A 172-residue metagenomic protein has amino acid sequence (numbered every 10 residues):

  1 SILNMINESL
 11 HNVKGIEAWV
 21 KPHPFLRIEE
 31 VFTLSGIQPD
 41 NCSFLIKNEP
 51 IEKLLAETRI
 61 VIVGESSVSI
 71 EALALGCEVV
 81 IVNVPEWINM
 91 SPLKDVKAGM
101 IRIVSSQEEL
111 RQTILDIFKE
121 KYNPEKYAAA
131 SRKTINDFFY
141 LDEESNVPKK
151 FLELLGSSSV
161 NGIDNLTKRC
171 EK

Functional and structural regions predicted by a protein language model:
S1-G36: Conserved catalytic-core segment of nucleotide-activated headgroup transferases in glycan assembly
V20-P22, V63, I81-N83: Short beta-strand/turn micro-motifs composed of small residues that flank or help shape donor/cofactor-binding pockets
V31-N41, S67-F139: Catalytic binding pocket for nucleotide-activated donors in carbohydrate/polymer assembly enzymes
L45-L54: Conserved active-site histidine-acidic residue motif and adjacent donor-binding/catalytic loop of glycosyltransferases
L55-A56, A74: Flexible glycine/serine/alanine-rich "lid" or loop that lines and gates the nucleotide-sugar donor pocket in diverse
A56-G64: Acidic donor-binding loop of glycosyltransferase active sites
F139-K172: C-terminal alpha-helical cap of glycosyltransferases
